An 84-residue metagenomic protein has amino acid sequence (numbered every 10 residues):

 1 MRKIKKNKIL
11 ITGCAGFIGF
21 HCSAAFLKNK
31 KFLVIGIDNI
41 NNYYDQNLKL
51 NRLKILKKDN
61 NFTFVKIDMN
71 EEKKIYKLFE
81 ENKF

Functional and structural regions predicted by a protein language model:
M1-F84: N-terminal Rossmann-like NAD(P)+-binding domain of SDR-like oxidoreductases, especially those catalyzing
